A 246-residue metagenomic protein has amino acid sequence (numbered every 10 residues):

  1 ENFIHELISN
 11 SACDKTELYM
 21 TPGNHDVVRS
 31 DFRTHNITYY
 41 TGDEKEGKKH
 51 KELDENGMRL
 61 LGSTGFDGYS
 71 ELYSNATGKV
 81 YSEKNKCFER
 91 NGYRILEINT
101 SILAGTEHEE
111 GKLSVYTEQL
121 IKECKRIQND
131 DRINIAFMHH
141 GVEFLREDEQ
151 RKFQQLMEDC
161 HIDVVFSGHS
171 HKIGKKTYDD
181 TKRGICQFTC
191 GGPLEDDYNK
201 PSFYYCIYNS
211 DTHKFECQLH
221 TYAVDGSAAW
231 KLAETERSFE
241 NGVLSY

Functional and structural regions predicted by a protein language model:
E1-I8, L120-K122, C206: Short, well-ordered amphipathic alpha-helices
F3-G111, V115: Extended active-site neighborhood of metal-dependent phosphoesterases/phosphodiesterases
A12-C13, E17-N24, I98, I135-H139 (+2 more regions): Active-site neighborhood of phospho(di)ester-bond hydrolases with catalytic His/Asp-centered motifs
H25-V27, T100-G105, G141-E143, H171-I173 (+3 more regions): Short, solvent-exposed loop/turn segments at secondary-structure junctions
D31-F32, E107-E109, D197-P201, W230: Short conserved micro-motifs at the rims of enzyme active sites and ligand-binding pockets
E52-E55, R146-C217: Conserved beta-sheet core of the metallophosphoesterase superfamily
I102-V164: Active-site-proximal segments of metal-dependent phosphoesterases and phosphodiesterases across multiple
I207-Y246: A short C-terminal boundary segment appended to hydrolase-like catalytic domains
